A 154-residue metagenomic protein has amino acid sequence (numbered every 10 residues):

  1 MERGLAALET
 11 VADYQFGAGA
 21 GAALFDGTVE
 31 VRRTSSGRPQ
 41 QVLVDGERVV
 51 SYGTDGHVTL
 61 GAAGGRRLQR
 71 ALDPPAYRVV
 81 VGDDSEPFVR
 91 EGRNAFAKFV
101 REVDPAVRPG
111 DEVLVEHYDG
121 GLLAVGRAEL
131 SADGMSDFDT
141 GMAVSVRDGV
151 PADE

Functional and structural regions predicted by a protein language model:
M1-T54: N-terminal intrinsically disordered, low-complexity, charge/repeat-rich segments that act as generic
R33-S35, P105-R108: Solvent-exposed alpha-helices and their adjacent loops that cap or buttress functional pockets in soluble metabolic
Q41-L43, V113-E116: Cytosolic beta-strand hydrophobic patch enriched in CBS
G56-R101, V107-P109, V115-E154: Beta-strand/loop-dominated core regions that host nucleotide or nucleotide-derived cofactor-binding catalytic loops
